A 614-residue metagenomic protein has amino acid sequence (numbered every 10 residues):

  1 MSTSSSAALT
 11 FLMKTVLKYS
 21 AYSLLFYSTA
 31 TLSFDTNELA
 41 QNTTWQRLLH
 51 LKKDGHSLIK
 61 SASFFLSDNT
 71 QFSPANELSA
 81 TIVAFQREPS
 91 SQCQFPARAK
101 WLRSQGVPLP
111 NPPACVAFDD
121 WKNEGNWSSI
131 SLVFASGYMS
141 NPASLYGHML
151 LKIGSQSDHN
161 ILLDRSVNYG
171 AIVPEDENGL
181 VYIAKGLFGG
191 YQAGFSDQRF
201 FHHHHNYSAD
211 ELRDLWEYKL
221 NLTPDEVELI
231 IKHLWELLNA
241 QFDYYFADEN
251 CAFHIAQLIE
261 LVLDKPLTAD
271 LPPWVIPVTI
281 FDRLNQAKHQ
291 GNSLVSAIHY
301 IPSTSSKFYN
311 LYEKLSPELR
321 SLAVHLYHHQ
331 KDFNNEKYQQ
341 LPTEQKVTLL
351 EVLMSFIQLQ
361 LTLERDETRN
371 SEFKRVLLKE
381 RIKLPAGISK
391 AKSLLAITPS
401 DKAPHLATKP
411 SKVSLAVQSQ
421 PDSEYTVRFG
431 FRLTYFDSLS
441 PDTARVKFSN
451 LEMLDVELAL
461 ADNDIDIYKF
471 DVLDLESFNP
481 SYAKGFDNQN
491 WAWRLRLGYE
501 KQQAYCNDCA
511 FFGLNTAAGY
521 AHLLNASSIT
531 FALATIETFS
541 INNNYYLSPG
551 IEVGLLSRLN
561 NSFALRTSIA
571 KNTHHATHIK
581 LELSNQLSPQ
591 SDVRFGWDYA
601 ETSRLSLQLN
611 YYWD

Functional and structural regions predicted by a protein language model:
S28-A30: N-terminal signal peptide c-region/cleavage motif recognized by signal peptidases
G55-N126: Low-complexity, highly charged intrinsically disordered N-terminal segments that act as targeting/localization
N126-D210, Y425, F431, S440 (+4 more regions): Glycine-rich catalytic cores of cysteine/serine-nucleophile enzymes that process amide/ester linkages in cell-envelope
F200-T279, E537-F539, G596-W597, Y611: Active-site nucleophile-His-acid catalytic modules used for acyl/amide transfer and hydrolysis across diverse enzymes
A252, Y300-A444: Outer-membrane beta-barrel initiation region
A407-V413, Y425-V427, K447-L454, G485-W493 (+5 more regions): Outer-envelope beta-barrel architecture signal
V417-P421, Y435-D437, D455-D462, E476-F478 (+7 more regions): Transmembrane beta-strands of outer-membrane beta-barrel pores
F429-F431, L581-S584, E601-D614: Outer-membrane beta-barrel "beta-signal"
